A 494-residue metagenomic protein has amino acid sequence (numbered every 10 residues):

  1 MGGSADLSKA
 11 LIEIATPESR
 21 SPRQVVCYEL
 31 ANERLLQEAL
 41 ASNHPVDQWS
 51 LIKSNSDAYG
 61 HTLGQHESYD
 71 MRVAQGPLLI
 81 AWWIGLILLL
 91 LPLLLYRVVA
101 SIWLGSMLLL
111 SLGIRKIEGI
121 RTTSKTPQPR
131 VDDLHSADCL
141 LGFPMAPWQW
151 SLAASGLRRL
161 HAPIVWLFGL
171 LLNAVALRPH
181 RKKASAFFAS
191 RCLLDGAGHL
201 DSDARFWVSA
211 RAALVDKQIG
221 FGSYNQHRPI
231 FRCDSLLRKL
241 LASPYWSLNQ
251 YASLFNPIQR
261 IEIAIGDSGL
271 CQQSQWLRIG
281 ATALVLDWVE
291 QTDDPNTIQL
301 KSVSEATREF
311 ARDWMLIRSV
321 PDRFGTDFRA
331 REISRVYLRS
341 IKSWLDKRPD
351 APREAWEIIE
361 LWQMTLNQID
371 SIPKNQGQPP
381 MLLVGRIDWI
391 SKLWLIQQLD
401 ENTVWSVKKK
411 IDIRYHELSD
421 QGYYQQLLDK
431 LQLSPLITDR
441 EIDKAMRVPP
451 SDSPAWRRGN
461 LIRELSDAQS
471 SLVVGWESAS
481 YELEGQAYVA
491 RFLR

Functional and structural regions predicted by a protein language model:
M1-I52, H61, L86-R97, S111 (+4 more regions): Terminal catalytic/cofactor-binding subdomain
P17, S21-L86, I117-M145: Gly/Pro-rich turn-and-neighbor structural signature
G76-L177: Long intrinsically disordered, low-complexity regions that are acidic and Ser/Thr-rich
